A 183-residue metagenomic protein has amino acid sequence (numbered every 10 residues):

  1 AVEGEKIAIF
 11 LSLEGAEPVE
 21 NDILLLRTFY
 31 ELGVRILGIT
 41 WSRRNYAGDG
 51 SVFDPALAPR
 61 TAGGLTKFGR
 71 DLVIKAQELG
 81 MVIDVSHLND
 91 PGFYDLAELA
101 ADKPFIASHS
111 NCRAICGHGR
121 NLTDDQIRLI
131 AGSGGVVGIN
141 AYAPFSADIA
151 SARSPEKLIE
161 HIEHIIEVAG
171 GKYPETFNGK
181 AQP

Functional and structural regions predicted by a protein language model:
A1-R60, R113, G117-P183: N-terminal hydrophobic targeting/anchoring segments and the immediately downstream early-domain regions of hydrolases
V2-G4, G48-D49, R70-V73, D102-P104: Generic detector of short, locally flexible boundary/turn motifs and exposed helical patches
F29, L96-L99: Short loop/helix-cap segments at secondary-structure boundaries that form the rim of catalytic
V34-I36, L79-M81, L99-I106, G132-V136: Glycine-enriched alpha-helix->loop->beta-strand junction motifs that scaffold or abut catalytic
S42, L88, S110: Short, ordered loop/turn segments at secondary-structure junctions
T61-A97, A107: Loop-centered beta-sheet repeat module
